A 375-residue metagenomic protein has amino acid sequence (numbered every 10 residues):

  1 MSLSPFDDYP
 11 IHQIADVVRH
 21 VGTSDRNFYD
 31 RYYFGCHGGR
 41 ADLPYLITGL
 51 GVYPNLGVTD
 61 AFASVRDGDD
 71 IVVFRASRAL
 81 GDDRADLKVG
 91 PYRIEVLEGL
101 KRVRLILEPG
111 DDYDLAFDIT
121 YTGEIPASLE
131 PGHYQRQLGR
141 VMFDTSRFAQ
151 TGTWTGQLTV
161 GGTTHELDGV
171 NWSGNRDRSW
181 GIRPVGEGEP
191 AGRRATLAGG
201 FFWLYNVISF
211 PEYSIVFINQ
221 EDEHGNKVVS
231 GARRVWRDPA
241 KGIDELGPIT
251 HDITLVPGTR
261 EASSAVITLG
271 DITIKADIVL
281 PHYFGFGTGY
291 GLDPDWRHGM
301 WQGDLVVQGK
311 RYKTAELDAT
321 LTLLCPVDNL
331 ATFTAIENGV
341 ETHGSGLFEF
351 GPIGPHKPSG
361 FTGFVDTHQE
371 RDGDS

Functional and structural regions predicted by a protein language model:
M1-S375: Structured soluble/peripheral alpha/beta segments that form catalytic or ligand/cofactor-binding pockets
